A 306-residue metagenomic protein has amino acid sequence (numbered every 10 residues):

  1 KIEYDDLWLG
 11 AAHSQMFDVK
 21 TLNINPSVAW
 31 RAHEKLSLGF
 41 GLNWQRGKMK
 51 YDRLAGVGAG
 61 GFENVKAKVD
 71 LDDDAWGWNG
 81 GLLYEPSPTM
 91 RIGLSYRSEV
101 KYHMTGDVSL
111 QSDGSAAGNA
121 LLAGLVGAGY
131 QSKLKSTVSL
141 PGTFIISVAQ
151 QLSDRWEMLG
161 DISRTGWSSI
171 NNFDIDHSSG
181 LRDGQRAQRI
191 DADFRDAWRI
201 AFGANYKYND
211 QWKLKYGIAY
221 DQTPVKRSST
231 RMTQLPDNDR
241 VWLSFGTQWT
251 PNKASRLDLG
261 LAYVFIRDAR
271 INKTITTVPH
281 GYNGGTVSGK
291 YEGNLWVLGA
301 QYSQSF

Functional and structural regions predicted by a protein language model:
K1-F306: Outer-membrane beta-barrel porins/channels
